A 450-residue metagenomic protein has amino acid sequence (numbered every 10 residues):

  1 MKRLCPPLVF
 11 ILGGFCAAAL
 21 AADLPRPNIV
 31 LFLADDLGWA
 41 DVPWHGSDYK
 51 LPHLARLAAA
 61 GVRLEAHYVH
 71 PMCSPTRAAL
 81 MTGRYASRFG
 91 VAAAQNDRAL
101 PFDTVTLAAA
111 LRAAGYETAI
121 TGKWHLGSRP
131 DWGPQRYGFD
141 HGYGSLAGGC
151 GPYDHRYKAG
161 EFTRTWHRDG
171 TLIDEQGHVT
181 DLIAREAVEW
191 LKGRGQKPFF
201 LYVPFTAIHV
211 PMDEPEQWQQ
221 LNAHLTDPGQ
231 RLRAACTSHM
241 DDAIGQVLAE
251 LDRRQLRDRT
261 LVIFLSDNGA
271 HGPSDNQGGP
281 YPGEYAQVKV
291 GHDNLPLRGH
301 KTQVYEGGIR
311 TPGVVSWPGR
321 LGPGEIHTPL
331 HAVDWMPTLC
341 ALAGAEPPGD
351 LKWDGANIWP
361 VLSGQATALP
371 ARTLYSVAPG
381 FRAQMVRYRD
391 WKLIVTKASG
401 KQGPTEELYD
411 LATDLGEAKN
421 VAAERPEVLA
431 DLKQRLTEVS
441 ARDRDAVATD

Functional and structural regions predicted by a protein language model:
M1-F10: Bacterial N-terminal signal peptides that target proteins for export
L4, G14, L20-E407, L411-D450: Formylglycine-dependent sulfatase
